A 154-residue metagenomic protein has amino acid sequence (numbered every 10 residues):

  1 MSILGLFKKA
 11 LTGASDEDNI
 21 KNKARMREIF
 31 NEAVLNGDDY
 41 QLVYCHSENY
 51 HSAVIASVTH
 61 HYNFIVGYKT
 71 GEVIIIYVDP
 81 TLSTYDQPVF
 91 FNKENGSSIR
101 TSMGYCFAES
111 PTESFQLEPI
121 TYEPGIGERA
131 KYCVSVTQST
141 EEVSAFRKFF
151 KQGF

Functional and structural regions predicted by a protein language model:
S2-I3, K8-A10, F90-E94, R100-F154: Low-complexity intrinsically disordered segments
S2-V66: Anionic N-terminal interaction surfaces
D16-D18, D38-D39, D79, D86 (+1 more regions): Acidic-enriched, low-complexity/disordered segments with a strong bias for Aspartate over Glutamate
G37-D38, S47, G71, Y85 (+1 more regions): Intrinsic disorder/low-complexity signal
Y50-S114, F149-Q152: Phosphoinositide-binding peripheral membrane targeting modules
